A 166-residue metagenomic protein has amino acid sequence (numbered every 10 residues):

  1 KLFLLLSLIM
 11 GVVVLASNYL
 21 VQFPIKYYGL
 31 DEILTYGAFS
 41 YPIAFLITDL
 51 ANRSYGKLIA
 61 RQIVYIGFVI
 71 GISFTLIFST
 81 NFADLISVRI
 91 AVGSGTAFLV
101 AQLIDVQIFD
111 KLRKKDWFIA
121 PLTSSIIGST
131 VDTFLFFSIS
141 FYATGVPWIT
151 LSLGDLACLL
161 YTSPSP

Functional and structural regions predicted by a protein language model:
K1-L8: N-terminal membrane topogenic signal
L4, F23-I25, L30-G95: Alpha-helical membrane segments and adjacent membrane-interface helices in multi-pass membrane proteins
S7, Y19-L20, G71-F74, S79-A120 (+1 more regions): Short helix-perturbing small/polar motifs within transmembrane alpha-helices
I9-V13, F39, I43-I47, A51 (+6 more regions): Hydrophobic faces of alpha-helical transmembrane segments in multi-pass integral membrane proteins
V13-I25: Alpha-helical transmembrane segments of multi-pass membrane proteins
F78, S129-A143: Hydrophobic alpha-helical transmembrane segments in multi-pass integral membrane proteins
F141-G154: Extracellular/periplasmic helix-loop-helix junctions in multi-pass membrane proteins
Y161-P166: Conserved small/polar residues in nucleotide/adenosyl-binding loops
